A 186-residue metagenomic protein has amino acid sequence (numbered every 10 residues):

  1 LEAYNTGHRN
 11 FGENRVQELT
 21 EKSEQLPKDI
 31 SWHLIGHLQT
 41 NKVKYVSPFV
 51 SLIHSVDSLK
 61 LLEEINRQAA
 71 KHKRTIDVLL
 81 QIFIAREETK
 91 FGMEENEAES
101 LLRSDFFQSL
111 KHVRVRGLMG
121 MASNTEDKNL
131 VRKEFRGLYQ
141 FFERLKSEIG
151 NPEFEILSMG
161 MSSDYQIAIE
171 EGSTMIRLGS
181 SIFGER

Functional and structural regions predicted by a protein language model:
L1-S163, I169-E171, F183: Conserved alpha/beta-domain cores
T174-M175: Divalent-metal-activated hydrolytic enzyme cores
